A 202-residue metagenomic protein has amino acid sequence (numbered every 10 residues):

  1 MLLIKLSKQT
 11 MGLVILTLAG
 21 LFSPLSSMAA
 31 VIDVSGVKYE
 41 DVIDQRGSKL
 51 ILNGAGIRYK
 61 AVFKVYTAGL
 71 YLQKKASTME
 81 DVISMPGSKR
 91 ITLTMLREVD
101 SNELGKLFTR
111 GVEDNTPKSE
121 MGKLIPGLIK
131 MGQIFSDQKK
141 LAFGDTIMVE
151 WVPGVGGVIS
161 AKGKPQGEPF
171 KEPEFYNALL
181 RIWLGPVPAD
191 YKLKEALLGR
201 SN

Functional and structural regions predicted by a protein language model:
L2-V14: Bacterial N-terminal signal peptides that target proteins for export
P24-S26: N-terminal signal peptide c-region/cleavage motif recognized by signal peptidases
A29-I83: N-terminal secretory signal peptides
I43, V158-S160: Short aromatic-centered micro-motifs
A76-G154: Mid-length scaffold segments of soluble, non-membrane domains
A161-P165: Short strand-turn-strand beta-turns centered on an Asx-Gly dipeptide
E168-L193: Flexible glycine-rich active-site/ligand-binding loops centered on an Asp-His dyad
Y191-N202: Cysteine/selenocysteine-centered motifs that mediate thiol-based redox chemistry or coordinate metal-sulfur cofactors
